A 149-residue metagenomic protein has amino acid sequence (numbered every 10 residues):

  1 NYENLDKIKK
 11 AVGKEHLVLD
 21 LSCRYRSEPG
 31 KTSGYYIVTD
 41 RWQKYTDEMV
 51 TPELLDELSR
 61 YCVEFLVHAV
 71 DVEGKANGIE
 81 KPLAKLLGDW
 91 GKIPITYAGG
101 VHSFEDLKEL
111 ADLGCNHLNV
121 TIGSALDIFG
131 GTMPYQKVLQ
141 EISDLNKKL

Functional and structural regions predicted by a protein language model:
N1-E73: Conserved anion-binding
N1-I8, P82-V120: Catalytic cores of alpha/beta
L5-A11, K108-L149: C-terminal helical cap(s) of enzyme catalytic domains, especially alpha/beta-barrels
V18-S22, H68, T96-G99, T121-G123: A cross-family glycoside hydrolase active-site/sugar-binding cleft signature
L19, F65, L87, L110 (+1 more regions): Conserved, mostly hydrophobic/aromatic
D47-P52, N77-L86, Y135-L139: Charged helix-capping and loop-helix junction motifs
D71-E73, V101-F104, D127: Short Gly/Pro-enriched loop/turn and capping motifs at secondary-structure junctions
A76-N77, G130: RNA substrate-recognition surfaces in RNA-acting enzymes
